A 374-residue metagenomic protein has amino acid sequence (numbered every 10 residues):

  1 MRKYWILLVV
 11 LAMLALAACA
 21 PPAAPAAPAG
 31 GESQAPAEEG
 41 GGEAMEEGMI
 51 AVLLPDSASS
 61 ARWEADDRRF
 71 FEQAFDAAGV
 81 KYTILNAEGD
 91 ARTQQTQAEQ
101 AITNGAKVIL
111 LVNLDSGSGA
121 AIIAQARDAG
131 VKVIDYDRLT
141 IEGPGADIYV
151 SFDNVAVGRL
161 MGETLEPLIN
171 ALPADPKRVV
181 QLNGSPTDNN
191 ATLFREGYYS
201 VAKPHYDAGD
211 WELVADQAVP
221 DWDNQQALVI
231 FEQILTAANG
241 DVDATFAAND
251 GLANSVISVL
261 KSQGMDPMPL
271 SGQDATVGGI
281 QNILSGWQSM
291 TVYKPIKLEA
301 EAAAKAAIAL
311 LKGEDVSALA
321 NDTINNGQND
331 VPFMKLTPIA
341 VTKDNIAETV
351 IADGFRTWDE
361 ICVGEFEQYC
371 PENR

Functional and structural regions predicted by a protein language model:
M1-W5: Positively charged n-region of N-terminal signal peptides that target proteins for export
L7-L8, S200: Intrinsically disordered, low-complexity segments enriched in polar/charged small residues
V9-M13: Hydrophobic helical h-region of N-terminal Sec-dependent signal peptides in bacterial secretory/periplasmic proteins
A15-A18: C-terminal motif of bacterial Sec signal peptides marking the signal peptidase cleavage site
A20-R374: A residue-level marker of the well-folded mature domains of exported/periplasmic proteins
